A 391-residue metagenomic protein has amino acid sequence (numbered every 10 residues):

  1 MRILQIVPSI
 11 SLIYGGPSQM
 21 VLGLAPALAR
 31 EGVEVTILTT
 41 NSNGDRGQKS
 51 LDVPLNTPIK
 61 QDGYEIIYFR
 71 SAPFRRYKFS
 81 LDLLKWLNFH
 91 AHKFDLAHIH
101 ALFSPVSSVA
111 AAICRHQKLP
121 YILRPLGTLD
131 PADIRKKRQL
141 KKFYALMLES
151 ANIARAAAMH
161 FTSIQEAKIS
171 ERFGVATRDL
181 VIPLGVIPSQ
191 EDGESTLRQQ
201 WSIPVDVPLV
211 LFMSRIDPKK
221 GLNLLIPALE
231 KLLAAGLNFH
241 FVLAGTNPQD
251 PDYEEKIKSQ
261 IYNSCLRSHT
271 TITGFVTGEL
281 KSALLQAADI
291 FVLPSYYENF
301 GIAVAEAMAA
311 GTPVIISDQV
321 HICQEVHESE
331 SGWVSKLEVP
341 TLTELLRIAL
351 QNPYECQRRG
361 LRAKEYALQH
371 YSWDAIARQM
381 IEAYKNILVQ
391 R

Functional and structural regions predicted by a protein language model:
M1-V53, P58-D62: N-terminal subdomain of nucleotide-sugar transferases
L4, H160, I203-K220, I226-L229 (+1 more regions): Conserved donor-binding/catalytic core segment of Leloir-type glycosyltransferases
N43-G44, V186, M213, H240-K256 (+1 more regions): Glycosyltransferase donor-sugar binding loop
H116, K142-M159: Membrane-proximal helix-turn-helix segments that form the acceptor-binding/catalytic region of lipid-linked
E254-V276: Nucleotide-activated donor-binding/catalytic signature segment of Leloir-type glycosyltransferases, i.e., the conserved
Y296: Aromatic "clamp/platform" in nucleotide-sugar-dependent glycosyltransferases that forms part of the donor/acceptor
P313-S317: Short hydrophobic beta-strand element within catalytic cores of glycosyltransferases and related nucleotide-activated
E328, G332-P340, I348-Y354: Conserved acidic donor-binding segment of nucleotide-sugar-dependent glycosyltransferases
